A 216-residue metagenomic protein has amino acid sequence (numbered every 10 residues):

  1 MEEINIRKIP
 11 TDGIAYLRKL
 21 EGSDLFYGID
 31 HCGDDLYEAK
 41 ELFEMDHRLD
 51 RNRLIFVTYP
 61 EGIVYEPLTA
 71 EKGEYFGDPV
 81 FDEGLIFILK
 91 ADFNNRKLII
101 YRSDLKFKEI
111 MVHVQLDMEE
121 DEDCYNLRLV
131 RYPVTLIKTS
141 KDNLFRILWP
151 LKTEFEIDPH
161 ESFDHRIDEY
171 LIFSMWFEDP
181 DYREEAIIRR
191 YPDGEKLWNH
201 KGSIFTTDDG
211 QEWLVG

Functional and structural regions predicted by a protein language model:
M1-L17, L36-A70, F93-E122, P133-F163 (+2 more regions): Surface-exposed loop/turn elements that mediate protein-protein interactions on large endomembrane-trafficking
G13-Y27: Short, low-complexity, intrinsically disordered N-terminal segments
R18-L20, V80, R128, D164-H165: Conserved beta-strand position repeated across blades of beta-propeller domains
G22-L25, E83-G84, R131-V134, D168-Y170 (+1 more regions): Short coil/turn segments that connect the beta-strands within blades of beta-propeller domains
D24-Y37, F87, V134-I137, I172: Structural core positions within WD40/WD-like beta-propeller blades
E61-F87: Blade-loop segments of beta-propeller domains
